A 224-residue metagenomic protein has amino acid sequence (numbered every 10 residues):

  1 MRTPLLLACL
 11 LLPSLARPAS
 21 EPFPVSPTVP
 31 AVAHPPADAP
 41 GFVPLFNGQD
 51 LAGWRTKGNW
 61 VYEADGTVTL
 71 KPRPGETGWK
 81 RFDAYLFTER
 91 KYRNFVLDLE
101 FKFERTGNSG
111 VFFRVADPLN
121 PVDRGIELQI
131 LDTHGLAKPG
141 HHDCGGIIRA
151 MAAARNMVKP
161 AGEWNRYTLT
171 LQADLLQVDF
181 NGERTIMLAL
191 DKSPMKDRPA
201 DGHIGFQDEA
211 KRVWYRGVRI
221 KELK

Functional and structural regions predicted by a protein language model:
M1-P4: Positively charged n-region of N-terminal signal peptides that target proteins for export
L6-C9, S26: Generic alpha-helix initiation/capping and coil-helix boundary signal
C9-R17: Hydrophobic h-region of N-terminal signal peptides that target proteins for export in Gram-negative bacteria
A19-K224: Carbohydrate-interacting regions of secretory-pathway proteins
